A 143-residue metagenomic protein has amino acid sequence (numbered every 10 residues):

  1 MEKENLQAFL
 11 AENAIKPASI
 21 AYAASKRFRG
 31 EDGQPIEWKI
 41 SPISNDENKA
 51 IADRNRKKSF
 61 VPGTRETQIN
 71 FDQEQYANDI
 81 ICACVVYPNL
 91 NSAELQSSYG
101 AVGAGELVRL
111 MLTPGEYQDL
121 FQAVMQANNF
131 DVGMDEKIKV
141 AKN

Functional and structural regions predicted by a protein language model:
M1-E2, K16-S19, V61-R65: A short linear-motif detector with a strong N-terminal bias
M1-K16, K137-N143: Low-complexity intrinsically disordered segments
A11-R29: Short acidic, Pro/Gly- and aromatic-enriched capping/linker segments at domain boundaries
D32-N143: Short, surface-exposed, charged amphipathic helix/loop patches that serve as local interaction elements
